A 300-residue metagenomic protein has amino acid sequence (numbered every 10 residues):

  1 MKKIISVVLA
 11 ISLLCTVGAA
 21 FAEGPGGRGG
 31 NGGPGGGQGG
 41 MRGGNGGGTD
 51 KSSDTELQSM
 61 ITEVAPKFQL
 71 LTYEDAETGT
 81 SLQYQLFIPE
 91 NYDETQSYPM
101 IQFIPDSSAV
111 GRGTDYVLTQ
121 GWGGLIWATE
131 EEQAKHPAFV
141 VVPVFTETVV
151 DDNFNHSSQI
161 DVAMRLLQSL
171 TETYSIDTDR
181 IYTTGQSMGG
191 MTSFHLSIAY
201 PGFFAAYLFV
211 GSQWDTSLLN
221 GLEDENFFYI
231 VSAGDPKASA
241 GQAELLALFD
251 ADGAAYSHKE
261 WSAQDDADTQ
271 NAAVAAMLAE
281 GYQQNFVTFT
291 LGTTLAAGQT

Functional and structural regions predicted by a protein language model:
M1-I4, V8: Positively charged n-region of N-terminal signal peptides that target proteins for export
V8-T16: Bacterial N-terminal signal peptides
F21-M100, W261: A domain-start/cap signature at the N-terminus of enzymes
R28, P34, G44, F228-I230 (+2 more regions): C-terminal catalytic histidine-bearing segment of alpha/beta-hydrolase fold enzymes
N91-Y92, Q96, V150-S187: Gly/Ser-rich "nucleophile elbow"/oxyanion-hole loop immediately N-terminal to the catalytic nucleophile in hydrolases
M100, I104-M164: Active-site machinery of serine-nucleophile hydrolases
H136, G221-F227: Short, proline-enriched alpha-helix->beta-strand connector loops that line the catalytic pocket of alpha/beta-hydrolase
E172-T173, D179-E223: Primarily recognizes the serine-hydrolase "nucleophile elbow" in alpha/beta-hydrolase and SGNH/GDSL folds
